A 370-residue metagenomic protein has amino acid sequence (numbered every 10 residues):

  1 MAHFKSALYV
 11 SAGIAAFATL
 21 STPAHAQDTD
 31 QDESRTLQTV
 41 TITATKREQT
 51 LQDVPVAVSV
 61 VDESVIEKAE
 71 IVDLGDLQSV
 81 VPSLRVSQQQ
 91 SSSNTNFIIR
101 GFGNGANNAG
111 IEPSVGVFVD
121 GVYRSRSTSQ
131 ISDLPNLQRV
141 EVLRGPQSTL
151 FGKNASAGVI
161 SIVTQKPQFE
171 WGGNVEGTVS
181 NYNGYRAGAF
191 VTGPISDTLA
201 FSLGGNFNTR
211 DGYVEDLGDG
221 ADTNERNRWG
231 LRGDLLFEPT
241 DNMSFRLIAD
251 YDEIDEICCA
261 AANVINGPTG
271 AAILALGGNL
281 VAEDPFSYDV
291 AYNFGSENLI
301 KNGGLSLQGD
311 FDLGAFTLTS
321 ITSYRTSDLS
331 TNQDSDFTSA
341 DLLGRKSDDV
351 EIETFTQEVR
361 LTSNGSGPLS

Functional and structural regions predicted by a protein language model:
M1-V80, T192, D241-N242, L305 (+1 more regions): N-terminal Sec signal peptide and the immediately downstream disordered periplasmic leader that contains the TonB box
E33-E170: Acidic, small-polar-rich N-terminal luminal/periplasmic segments of exported/outer-membrane proteins
T43-E48, N181-Y182, L235, Y251: Short polar catalytic/cofactor-binding loops
T95, E112-S114, R126, P135-R144 (+5 more regions): Outer-membrane beta-barrel translocator/receptor signature
G121, G193, L235-E238, M243 (+3 more regions): Residue-level signature of outer-membrane beta-barrel architecture
S161, Q168-E170, T178, A189-P285 (+3 more regions): Periplasmic-side early beta-strands and strand-to-turn transitions of outer-membrane beta-barrels
S287-L313: Outer-membrane beta-barrel transmembrane strand signature
D312-S370: Replace "related TpsB outer-membrane translocases also match" with "some related outer-membrane beta-barrels such as
